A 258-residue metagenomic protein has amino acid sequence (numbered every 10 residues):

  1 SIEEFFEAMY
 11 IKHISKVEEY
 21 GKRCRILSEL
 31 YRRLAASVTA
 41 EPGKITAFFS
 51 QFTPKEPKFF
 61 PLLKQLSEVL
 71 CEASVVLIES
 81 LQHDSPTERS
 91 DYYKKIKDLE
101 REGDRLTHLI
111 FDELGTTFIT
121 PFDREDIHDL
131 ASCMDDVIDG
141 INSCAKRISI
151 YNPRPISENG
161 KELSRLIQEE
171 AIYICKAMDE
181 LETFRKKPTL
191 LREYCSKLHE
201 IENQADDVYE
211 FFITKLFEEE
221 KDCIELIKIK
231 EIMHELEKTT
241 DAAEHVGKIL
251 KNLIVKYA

Functional and structural regions predicted by a protein language model:
S1-A258: Cytosolic, long alpha-helical scaffolding segments
